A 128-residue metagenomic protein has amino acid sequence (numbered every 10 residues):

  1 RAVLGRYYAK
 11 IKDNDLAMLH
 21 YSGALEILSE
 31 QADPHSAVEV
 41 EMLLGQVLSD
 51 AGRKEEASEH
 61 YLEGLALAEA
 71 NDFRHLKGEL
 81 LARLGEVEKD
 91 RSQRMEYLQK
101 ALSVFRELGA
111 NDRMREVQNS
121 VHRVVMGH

Functional and structural regions predicted by a protein language model:
R6, Q46, E79, R83-E86 (+1 more regions): Residue-level recognition of tetratricopeptide repeat
I11, Q31, A51, N71 (+4 more regions): Structural motif corresponding to the intra-repeat A-B loop/turn of tetratricopeptide repeats
G23-D33, L62-F73, L102-A110: Amphipathic alpha-helical segments of tetratricopeptide repeats
F105-H128: Terminal, low-structured helical/coil segments at or just beyond the last alpha-helical repeat
